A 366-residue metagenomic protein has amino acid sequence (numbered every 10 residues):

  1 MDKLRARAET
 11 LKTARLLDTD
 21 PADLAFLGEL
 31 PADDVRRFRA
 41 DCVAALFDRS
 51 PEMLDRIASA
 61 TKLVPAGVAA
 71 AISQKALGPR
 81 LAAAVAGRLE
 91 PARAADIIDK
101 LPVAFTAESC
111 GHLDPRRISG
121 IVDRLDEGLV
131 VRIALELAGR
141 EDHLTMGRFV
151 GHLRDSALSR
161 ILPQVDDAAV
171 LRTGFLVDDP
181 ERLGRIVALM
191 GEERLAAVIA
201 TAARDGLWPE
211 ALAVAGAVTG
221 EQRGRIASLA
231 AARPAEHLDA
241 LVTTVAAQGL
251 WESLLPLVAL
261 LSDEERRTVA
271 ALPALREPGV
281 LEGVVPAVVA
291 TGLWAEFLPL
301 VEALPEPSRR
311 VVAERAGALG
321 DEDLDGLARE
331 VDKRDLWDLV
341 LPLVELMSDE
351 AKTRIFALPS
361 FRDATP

Functional and structural regions predicted by a protein language model:
M1-P366: Hydrophobic packing positions in regular secondary-structure scaffolds
